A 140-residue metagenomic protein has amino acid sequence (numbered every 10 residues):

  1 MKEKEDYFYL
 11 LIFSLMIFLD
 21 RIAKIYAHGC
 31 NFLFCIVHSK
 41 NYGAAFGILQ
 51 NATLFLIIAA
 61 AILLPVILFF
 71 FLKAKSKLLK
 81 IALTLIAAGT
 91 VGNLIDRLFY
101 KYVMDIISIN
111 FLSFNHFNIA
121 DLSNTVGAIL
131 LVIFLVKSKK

Functional and structural regions predicted by a protein language model:
M1-K140: Alpha-helical transmembrane bundles and membrane-interface segments of multipass inner-membrane proteins
